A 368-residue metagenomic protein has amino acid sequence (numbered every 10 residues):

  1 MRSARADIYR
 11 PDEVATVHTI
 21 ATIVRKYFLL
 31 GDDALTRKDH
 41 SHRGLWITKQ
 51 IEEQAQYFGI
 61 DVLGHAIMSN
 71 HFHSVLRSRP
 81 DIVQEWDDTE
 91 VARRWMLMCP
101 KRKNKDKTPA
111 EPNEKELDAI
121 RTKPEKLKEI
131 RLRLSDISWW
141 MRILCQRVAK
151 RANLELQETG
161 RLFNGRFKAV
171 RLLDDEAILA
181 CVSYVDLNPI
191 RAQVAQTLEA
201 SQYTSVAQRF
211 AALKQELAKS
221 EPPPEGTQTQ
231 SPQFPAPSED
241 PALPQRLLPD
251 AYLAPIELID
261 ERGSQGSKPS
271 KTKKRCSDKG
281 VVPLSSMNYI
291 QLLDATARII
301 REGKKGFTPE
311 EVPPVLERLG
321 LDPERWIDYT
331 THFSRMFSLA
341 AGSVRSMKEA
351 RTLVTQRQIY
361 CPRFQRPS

Functional and structural regions predicted by a protein language model:
M1-S368: Short catalytic/metal-binding and nucleic-acid-binding patches
